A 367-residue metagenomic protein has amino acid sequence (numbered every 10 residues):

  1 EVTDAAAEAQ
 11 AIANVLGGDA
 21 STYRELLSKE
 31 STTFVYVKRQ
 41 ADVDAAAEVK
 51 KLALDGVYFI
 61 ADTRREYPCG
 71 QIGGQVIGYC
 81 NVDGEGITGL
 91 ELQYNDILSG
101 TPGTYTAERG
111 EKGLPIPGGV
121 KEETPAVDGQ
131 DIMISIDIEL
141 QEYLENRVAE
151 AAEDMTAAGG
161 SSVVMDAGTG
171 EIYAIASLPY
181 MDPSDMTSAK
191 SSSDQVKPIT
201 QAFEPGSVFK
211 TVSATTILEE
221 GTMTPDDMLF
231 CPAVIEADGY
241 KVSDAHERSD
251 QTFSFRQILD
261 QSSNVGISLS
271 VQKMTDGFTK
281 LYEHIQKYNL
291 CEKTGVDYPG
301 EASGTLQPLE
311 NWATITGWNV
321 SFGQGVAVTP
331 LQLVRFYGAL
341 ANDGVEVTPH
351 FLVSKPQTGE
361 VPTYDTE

Functional and structural regions predicted by a protein language model:
E1, L144, M165-Y173: Short, glycine-anchored, charge-dense loop/turn motifs used at functional sites
T3, A7-L16, S21-G129, N319: Small/polar-residue-rich segments within soluble enzyme cores
A6-N14, S21, A47, K51 (+17 more regions): Solvent-exposed, polar/charged alpha-helical surfaces in well-ordered, non-transmembrane soluble domains, broadly
A7, T32, L54, Q71-G73 (+12 more regions): Extracytoplasmic
S31-V37, S162, S270-M274: Conserved short loop/turn motifs at secondary-structure junctions
F34, P117-G160: Conserved, well-ordered alpha-helix/loop/beta-strand core segments that scaffold catalytic motifs
D55-F59, E153-A167: Short N-terminal helix-loop-first-beta-strand/juxtamembrane motif that initiates sensory/input modules
G110-V120, A167-S207, V212-E367: Beta-lactam-recognizing serine transpeptidase/beta-lactamase-like catalytic domain environment
